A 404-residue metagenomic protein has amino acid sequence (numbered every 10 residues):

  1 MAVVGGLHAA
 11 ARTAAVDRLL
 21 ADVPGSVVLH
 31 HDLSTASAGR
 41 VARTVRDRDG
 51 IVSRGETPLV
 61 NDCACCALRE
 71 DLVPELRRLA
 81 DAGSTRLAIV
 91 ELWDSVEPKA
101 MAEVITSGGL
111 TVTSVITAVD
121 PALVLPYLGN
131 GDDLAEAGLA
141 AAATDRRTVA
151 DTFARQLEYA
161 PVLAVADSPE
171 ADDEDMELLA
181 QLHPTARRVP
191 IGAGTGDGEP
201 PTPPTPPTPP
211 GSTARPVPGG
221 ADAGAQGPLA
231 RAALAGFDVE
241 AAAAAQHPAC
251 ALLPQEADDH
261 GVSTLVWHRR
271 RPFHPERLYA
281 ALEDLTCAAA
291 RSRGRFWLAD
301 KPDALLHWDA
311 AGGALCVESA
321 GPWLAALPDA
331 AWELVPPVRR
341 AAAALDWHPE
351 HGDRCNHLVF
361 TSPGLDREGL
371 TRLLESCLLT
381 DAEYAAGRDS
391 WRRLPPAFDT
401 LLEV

Functional and structural regions predicted by a protein language model:
A2-A10, A14-I116, D120-Y127, D133-A142: Nucleotide-state-sensitive switch-loop elements of NTP-binding domains
G6-L7, L92, D167, R269 (+1 more regions): Conserved residues at beta->alpha junctions
A11, F273-R277, D366-L370: Short amphipathic alpha-helical segments
R18-D22, T44-D47, I105-T106, A180-L182 (+2 more regions): Short, solvent-exposed amphipathic alpha-helical segments in soluble enzyme and RNA/protein-processing domains
P24, A36-A38, T117, P121-P126 (+2 more regions): C-terminal accessory "lid"/substrate-recognition subdomains
H348-V404: Charge-biased C-terminal accessory regions appended to nucleic-acid-, cytoskeletal NTPase
